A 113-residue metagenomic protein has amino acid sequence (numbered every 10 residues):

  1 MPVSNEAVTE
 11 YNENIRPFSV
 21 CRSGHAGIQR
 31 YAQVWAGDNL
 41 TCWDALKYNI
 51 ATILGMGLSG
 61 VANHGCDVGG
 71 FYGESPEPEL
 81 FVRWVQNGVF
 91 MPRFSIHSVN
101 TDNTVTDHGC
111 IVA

Functional and structural regions predicted by a protein language model:
M1-A113: Catalytic-domain carbohydrate-binding cleft regions of carbohydrate-active enzymes
